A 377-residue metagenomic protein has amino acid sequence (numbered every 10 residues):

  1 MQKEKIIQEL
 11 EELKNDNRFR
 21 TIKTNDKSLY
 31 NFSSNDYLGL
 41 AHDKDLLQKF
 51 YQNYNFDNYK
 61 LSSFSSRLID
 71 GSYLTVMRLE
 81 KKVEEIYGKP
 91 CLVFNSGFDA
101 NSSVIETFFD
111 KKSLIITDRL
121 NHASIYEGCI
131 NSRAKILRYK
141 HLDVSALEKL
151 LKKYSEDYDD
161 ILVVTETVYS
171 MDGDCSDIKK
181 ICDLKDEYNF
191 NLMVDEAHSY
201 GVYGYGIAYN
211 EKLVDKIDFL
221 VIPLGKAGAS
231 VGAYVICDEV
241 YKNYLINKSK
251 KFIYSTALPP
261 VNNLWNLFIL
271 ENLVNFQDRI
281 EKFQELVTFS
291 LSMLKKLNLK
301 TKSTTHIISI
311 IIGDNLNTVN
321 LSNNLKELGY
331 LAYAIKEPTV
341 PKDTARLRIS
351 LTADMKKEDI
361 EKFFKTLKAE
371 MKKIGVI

Functional and structural regions predicted by a protein language model:
Q2-L61, F190: N-terminal "arm"/small-domain region of PLP-dependent enzymes with the aminotransferase-like
L40, E281-T288, K295-G329, L351-A353: Conserved PLP-binding catalytic core of the aspartate aminotransferase-like
L40-K44, Q48, Q52, K81 (+2 more regions): PLP-dependent enzyme catalytic core of the Aspartate aminotransferase-like
Y54-G97, V287: Conserved N-terminal alpha-helix of the aminotransferase class I/II PLP-enzyme fold
V104-A123, E148: Conserved PLP-anchoring active-site segment centered on the Schiff-base-forming lysine
L137, H141-V194: Active-site phosphate-binding strand-loop segment of PLP-dependent enzymes
L213-Y244: Active-site PLP attachment segment
A257-F276, K282, K295: Structural motif of enzymes handling amino- and sulfur-group chemistry
